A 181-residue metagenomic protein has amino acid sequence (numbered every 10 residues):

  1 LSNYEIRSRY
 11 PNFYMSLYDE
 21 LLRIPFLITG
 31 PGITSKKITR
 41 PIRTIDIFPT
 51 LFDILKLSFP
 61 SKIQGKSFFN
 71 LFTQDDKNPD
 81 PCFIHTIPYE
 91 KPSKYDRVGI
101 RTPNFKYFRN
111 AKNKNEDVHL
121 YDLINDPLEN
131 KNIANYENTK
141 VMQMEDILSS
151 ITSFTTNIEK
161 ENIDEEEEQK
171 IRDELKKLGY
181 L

Functional and structural regions predicted by a protein language model:
L1-L181: Catalytic domains that recognize anionic headgroups
